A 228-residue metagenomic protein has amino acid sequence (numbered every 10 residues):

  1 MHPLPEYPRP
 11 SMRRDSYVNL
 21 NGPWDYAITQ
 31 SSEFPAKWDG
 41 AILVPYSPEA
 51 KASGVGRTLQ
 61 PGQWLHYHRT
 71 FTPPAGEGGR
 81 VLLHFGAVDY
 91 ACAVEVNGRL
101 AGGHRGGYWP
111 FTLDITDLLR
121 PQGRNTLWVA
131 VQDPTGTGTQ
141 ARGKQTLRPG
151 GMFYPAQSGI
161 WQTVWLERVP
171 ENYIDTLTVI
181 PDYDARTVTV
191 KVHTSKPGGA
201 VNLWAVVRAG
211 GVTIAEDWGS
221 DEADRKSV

Functional and structural regions predicted by a protein language model:
P5-S11, D25-S31, R57, P61-I174 (+4 more regions): Accessory beta-strand-rich segments of carbohydrate-active enzymes
M12-N21: N-terminal helix-cap/turn-to-beta initiation motif at the start of protein domains
L20-P45: Predominantly extracellular/luminal regions of secreted and cell-surface proteins, especially disulfide-bonded
V44-P48, G151: The feature marks proteins involved in alpha-glucan
P48-G56: N-terminal glycine-rich cofactor-binding segment
V81, R186-V192: Structural beta-strand segments of beta-rich domains
I180-R186: Short, solvent-exposed loop/linker segments at the N-terminal edge of repeated beta-sheet extracellular domains
S227-V228: Conserved small/polar residues in nucleotide/adenosyl-binding loops
